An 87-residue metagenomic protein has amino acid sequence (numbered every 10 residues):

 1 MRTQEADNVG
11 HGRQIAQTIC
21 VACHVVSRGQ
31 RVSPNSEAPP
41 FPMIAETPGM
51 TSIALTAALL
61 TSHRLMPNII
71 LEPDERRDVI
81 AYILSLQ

Functional and structural regions predicted by a protein language model:
M1-I15: Electrostatic cytochrome c docking/interface patches
R2-A6, V26-G29, P40-M43: A broad, low-specificity signal for short, low-complexity segments enriched in glycine/proline and polar/charged
G12, Q17-S27, V79: The canonical Cys-X-X-Cys-His
G29-Q30, M50: Short, non-ligating residues that shape and space the ligands of small metal-coordination modules and catalytic
V32-P34: Short, surface-exposed glycine/acidic/tryptophan-bearing loops
S36-Q87: Extracytoplasmic electron-transfer domains, predominantly the class I c-type cytochrome c fold
